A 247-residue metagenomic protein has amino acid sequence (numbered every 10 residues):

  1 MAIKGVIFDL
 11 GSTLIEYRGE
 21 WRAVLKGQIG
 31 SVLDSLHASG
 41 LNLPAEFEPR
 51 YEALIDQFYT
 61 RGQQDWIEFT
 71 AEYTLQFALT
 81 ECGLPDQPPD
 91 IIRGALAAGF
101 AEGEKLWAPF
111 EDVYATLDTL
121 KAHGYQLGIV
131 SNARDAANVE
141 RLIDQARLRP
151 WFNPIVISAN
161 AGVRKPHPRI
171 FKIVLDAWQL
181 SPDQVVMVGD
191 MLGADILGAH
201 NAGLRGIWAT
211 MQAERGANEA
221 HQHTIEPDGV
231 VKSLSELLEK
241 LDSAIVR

Functional and structural regions predicted by a protein language model:
M1-V6, E16-A23, A38-E46, R93 (+5 more regions): Asp-based, Mg2+/Mn2+-dependent phosphohydrolase catalytic module
A2-H123, A136: N-terminal helical cap/lid subdomain that shapes the substrate entry/recognition surface in HAD-like hydrolases
